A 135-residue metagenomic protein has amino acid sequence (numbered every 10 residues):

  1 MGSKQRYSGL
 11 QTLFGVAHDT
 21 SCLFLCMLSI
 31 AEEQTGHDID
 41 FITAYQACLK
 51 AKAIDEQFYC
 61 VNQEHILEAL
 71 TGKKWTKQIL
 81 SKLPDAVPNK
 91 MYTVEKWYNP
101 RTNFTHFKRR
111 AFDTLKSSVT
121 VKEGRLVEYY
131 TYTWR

Functional and structural regions predicted by a protein language model:
M1-E56: Active-site nucleophile-adjacent alpha helix/oxyanion-hole segment immediately C-terminal to the catalytic cysteine
M1-G2, S8-T12, R109-R135: Cys-His-centered catalytic/binding microenvironment captured across papain-like cysteine peptidases and homologous
E32, Y45-R125: Conserved active-site-adjacent core of cysteine acyl-enzyme catalytic domains
